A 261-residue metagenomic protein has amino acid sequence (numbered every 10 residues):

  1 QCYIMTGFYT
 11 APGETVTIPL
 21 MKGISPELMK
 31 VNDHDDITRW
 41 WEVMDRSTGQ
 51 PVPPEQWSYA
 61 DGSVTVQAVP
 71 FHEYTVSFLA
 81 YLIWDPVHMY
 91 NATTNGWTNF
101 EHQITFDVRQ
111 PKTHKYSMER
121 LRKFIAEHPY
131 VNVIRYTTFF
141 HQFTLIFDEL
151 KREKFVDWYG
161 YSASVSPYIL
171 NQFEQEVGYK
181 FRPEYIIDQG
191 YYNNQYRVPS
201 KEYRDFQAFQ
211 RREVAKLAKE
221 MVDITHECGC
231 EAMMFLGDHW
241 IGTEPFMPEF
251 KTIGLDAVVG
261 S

Functional and structural regions predicted by a protein language model:
Q1-K30: N-terminal low-structure segments adjacent to metalloprotease catalytic domains across cellular compartments
M21, S25-L255, S261: Polysaccharide-binding and catalytic clefts of secreted carbohydrate-active enzymes
